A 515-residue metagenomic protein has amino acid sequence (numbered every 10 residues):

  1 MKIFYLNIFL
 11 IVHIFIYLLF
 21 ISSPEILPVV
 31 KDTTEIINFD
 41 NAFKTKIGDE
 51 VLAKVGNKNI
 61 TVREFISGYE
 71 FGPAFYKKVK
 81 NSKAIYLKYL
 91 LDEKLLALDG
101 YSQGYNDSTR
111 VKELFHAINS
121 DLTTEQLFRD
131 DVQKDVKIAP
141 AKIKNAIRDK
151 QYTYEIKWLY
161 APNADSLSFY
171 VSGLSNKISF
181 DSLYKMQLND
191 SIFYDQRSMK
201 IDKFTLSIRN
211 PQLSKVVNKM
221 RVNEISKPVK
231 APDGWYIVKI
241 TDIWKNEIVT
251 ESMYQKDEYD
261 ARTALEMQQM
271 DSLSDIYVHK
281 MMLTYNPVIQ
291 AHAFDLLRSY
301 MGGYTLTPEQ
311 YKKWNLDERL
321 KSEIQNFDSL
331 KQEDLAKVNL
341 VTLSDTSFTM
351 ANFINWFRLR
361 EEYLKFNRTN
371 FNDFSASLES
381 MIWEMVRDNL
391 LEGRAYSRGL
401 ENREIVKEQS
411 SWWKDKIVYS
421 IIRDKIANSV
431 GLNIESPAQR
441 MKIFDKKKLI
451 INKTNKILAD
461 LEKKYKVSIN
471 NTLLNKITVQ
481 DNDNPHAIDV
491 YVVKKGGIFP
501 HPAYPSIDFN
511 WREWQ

Functional and structural regions predicted by a protein language model:
M1-L6: Positively charged n-region of N-terminal signal peptides that target proteins for export
N7-L18: Hydrophobic membrane-insertion alpha-helices, especially the h-region of bacterial N-terminal signal peptides
I16-I26: Membrane-interface motif at the C-terminal end of an N-terminal transmembrane signal
P24-E125, R129-D131, V249-S252, S329-N433 (+1 more regions): N-terminal targeting/tethering segments
V51-L52, I60, I85, D135-P162 (+7 more regions): Proteostasis/folding factors centered on peptidyl-prolyl cis-trans isomerases
V62-Y69, K83-K88, D92, A97 (+24 more regions): Extracytoplasmic/secreted envelope proteins and their assembly/folding machinery, especially bacterial periplasmic
K77, K83, T109, F169-K215 (+7 more regions): Peptidyl-prolyl cis-trans isomerase
N189, I243-E247, D271-L340, L359-E361: Extracytoplasmic and endomembrane cell-envelope/extracellular-matrix remodeling and assembly machinery
